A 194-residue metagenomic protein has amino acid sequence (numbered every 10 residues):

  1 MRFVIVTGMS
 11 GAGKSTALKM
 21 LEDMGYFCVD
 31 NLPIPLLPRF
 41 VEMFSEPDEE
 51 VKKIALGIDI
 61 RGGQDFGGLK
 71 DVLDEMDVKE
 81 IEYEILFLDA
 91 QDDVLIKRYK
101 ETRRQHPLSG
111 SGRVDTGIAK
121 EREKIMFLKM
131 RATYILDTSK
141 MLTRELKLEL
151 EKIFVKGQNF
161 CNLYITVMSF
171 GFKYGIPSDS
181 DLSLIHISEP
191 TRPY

Functional and structural regions predicted by a protein language model:
V6: Hydrophobic anchor at the beta1->P-loop junction of P-loop NTPases
M9: P-loop (Walker A) phosphate-binding loop of NTP-binding proteins
G13: Conserved glycine(s) of the Walker
D23-D30: Post-Walker A helix-loop "phosphate-sensing" segment adjacent to the P-loop in P-loop NTPases
D30-P33, P38-D74: Conserved nucleotide-sensing/catalytic segment adjacent to the nucleotide-binding pocket in NTP-handling enzymes
Q64-G67, D92-Y99, R144, G175-S178: Switch/connector loops and helix/strand junctions flanking conserved nucleotide-binding motifs in nucleotide-processing
L108-T143, C161, T166, F170-D179: Small-molecule kinase domains that catalyze NTP-dependent phosphoryl transfer to phosphate-bearing small molecules
I185-Y194: Single conserved hydrophobic/aromatic residue that forms the stacking wall/gate of nucleotide- or nucleobase-binding
